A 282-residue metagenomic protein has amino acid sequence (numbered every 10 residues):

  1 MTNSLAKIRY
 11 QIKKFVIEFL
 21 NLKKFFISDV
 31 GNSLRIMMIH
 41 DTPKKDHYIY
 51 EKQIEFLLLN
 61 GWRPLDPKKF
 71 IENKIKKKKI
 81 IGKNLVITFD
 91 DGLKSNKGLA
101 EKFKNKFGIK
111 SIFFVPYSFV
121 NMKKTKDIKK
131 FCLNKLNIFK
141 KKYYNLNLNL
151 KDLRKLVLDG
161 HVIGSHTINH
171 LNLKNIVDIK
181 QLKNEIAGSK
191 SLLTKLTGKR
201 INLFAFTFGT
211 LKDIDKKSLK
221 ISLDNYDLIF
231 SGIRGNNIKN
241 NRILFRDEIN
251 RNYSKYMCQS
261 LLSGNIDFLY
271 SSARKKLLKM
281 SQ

Functional and structural regions predicted by a protein language model:
M1-T88, K94-G98, I176-Q282: C-terminal active-site subregion of NodB/CE4 polysaccharide deacetylases
M37, G82-L85, N105-K212, I238 (+1 more regions): Metal-dependent polysaccharide deacetylase catalytic core of the NodB/CE4 family, i.e., the active-site-bearing domain
Q53-G61, F103-F107, D159: A short, Lys/Arg-enriched amphipathic alpha-helix followed by its capping loop at the start of a domain
L93-K94, N169: Short active-site segment of divalent metal-dependent hydrolases/proteases that encodes the spacing between
